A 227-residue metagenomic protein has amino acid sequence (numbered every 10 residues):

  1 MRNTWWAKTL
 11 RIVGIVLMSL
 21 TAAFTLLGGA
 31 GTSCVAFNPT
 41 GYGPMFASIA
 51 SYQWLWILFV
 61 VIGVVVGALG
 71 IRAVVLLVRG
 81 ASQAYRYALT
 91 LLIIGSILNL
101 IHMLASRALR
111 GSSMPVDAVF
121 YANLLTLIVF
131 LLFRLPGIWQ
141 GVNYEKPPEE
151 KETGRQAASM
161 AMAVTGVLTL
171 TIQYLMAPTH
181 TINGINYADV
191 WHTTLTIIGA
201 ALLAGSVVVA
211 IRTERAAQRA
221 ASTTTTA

Functional and structural regions predicted by a protein language model:
M1-A227: Topology signature of small-to-medium multi-pass alpha-helical membrane proteins
